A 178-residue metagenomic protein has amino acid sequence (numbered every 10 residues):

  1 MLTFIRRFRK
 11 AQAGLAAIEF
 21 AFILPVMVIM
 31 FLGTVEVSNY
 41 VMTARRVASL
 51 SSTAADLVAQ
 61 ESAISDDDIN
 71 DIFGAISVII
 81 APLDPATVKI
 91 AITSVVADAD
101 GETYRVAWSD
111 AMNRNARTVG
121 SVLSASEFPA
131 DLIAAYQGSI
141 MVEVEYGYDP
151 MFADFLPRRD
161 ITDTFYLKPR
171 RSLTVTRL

Functional and structural regions predicted by a protein language model:
M1-I79: Alpha-helical assembly-interface signal, strongest on the long, hydrophobic N-terminal helix that forms
S52, A59-L178: Short, conserved structural patches
